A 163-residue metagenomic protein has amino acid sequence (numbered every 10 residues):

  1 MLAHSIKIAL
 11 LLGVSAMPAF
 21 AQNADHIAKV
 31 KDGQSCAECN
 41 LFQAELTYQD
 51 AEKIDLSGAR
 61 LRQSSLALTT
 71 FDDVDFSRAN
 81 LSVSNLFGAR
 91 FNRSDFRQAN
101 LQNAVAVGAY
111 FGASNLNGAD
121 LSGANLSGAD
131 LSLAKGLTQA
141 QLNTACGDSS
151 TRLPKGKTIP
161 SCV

Functional and structural regions predicted by a protein language model:
L2-L11: Sec-dependent signal peptide recognition, specifically the positively charged N-region followed immediately by
A16-P18: N-terminal signal peptide c-region/cleavage motif recognized by signal peptidases
A21-V163: Tandem repeat scaffolds
